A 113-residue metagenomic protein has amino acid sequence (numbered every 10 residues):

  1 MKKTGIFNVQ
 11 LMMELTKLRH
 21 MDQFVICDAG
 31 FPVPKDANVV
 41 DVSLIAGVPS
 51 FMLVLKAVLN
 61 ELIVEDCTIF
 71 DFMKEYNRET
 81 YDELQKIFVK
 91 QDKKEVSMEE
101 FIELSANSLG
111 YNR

Functional and structural regions predicted by a protein language model:
M1-S43: Long, hydrophobic N-terminal alpha-helical segment
G5, V9, I45-M52, K74 (+1 more regions): Electropositive phosphate-/nucleotide-binding environments in soluble metabolic enzymes
F7, F24, F31, F51 (+3 more regions): Phenylalanine-focused residue identity feature
Q10-K17, L53, A57, E83: Alpha-helical scaffold segments in soluble metabolic enzymes
K17-H20, G47-L55, F88-E99: Short, Lys/Arg-enriched charge-dense amphipathic segments
V39-T68: A phosphate-binding glycine/aspartate-rich beta-alpha loop in the early core of alpha/beta enzymes
V58-S105: Mid-chain, well-packed structural core segment of small domains
S108-R113: C-terminal edge-of-domain segments
